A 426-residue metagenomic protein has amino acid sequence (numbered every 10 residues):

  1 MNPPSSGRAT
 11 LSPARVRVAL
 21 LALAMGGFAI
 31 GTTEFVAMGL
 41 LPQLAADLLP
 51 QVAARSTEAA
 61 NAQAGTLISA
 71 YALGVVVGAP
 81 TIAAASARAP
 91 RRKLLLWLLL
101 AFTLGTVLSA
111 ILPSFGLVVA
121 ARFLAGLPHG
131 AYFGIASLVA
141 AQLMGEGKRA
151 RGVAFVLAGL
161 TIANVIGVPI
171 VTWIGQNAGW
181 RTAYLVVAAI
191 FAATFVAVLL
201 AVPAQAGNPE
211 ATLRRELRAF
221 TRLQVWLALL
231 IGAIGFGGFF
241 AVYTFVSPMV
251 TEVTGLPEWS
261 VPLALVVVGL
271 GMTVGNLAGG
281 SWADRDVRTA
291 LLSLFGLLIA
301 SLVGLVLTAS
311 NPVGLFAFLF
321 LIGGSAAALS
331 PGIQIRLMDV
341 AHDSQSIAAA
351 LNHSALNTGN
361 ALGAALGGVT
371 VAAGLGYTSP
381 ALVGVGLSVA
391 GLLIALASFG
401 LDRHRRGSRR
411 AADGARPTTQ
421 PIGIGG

Functional and structural regions predicted by a protein language model:
L41-V77, W259, L263: Extracellular/periplasmic helix-loop-helix junction of adjacent transmembrane segments in MFS-like secondary
V76-P113: Conserved MFS/SLC helix-loop-helix module at the cytosolic interface between two early adjacent transmembrane helices
P90, I111-G116, G255, T308-S310: Helix-breaking motifs and short loop linkers at transmembrane-helix boundaries and internal kinks in secondary membrane
R92-L95, V118, R288-L292: Primarily marks hydrophobic transmembrane alpha-helices of the MFS/SLC 12-helix fold
A101, G105-L108, G116-A125, V313-L321: Paired small-residue
F115-L117, G145-P203, M249: Helix-loop-helix hairpin linking two adjacent transmembrane segments in secondary transporters
A121-G159: Cytoplasmic helix-loop-helix junction between adjacent transmembrane helices in 12-TM secondary transporters
T289-I333: C-terminal transmembrane helical hairpin of 12-TM major facilitator-type secondary transporters
